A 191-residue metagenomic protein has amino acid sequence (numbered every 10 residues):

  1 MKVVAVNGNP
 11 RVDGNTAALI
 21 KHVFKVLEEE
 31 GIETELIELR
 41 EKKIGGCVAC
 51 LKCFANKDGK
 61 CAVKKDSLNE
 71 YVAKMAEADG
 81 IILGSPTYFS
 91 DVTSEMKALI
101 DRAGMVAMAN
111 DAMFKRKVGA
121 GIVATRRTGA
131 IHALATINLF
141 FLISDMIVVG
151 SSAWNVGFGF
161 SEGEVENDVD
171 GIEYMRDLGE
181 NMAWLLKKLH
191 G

Functional and structural regions predicted by a protein language model:
M1-A109, E162-G191: N-terminal beta1-alpha1-beta2 submodule of the flavodoxin-like/Rossmannoid cofactor-binding fold
A18, K64-K65, Y71, G129-N167 (+1 more regions): Contiguous hydrophobic segments
R40-K43, R126, V156-F158: Glycine-rich beta-alpha junction loops
S94-E95, M108-N155, E173: Short, glycine-/small-residue-rich phosphate/pyrophosphate-handling segment
